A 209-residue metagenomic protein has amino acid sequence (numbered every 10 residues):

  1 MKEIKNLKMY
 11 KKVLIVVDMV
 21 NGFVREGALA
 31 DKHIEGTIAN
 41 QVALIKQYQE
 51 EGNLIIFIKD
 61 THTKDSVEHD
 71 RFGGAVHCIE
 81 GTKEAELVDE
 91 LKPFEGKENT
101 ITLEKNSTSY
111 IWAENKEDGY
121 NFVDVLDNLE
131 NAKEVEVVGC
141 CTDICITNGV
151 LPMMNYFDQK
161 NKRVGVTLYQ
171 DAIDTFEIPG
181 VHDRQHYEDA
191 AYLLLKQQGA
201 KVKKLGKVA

Functional and structural regions predicted by a protein language model:
K2-V13, N40-V42, A75-A209: Active-site-adjacent betaalpha module
Y10-L14, G27-H62: A short alpha/beta connector and helix-capping loop motif
M19-G27: Short acidic, Gly/Ser-rich segments with clustered Asp/Glu that frequently serve as metal-coordination loops in enzyme
G22, T63-K64, D174-F176: Active-site loop signature of alpha/beta-hydrolase-fold enzymes
A28-L29, H69-D70, G149-L151: Short amphipathic alpha-helical segments
H62-K64, S109-Y110: A short acidic, glycine/proline-enriched capping/turn motif at secondary-structure boundaries, especially helix N-cap
S66-R71, P179-G180: Metal-dependent catalytic neighborhoods of phosphoester/phosphodiester hydrolases
